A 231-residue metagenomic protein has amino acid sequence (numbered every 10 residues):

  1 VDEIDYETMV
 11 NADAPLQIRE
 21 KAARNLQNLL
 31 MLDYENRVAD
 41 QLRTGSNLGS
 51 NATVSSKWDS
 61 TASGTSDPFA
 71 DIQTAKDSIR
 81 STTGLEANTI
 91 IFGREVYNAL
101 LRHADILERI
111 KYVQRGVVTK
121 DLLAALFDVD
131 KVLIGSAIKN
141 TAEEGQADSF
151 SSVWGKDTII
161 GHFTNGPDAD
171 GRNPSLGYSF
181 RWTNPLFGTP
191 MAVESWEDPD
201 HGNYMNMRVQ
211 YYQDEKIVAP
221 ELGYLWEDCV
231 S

Functional and structural regions predicted by a protein language model:
Y6-T89, R94-K111, S231: Alpha-helical scaffold segments that mediate packing/assembly in large oligomeric complexes
K57-S63, D67, L107-S231: Sequence/fold signature of self-assembling virion shell proteins
